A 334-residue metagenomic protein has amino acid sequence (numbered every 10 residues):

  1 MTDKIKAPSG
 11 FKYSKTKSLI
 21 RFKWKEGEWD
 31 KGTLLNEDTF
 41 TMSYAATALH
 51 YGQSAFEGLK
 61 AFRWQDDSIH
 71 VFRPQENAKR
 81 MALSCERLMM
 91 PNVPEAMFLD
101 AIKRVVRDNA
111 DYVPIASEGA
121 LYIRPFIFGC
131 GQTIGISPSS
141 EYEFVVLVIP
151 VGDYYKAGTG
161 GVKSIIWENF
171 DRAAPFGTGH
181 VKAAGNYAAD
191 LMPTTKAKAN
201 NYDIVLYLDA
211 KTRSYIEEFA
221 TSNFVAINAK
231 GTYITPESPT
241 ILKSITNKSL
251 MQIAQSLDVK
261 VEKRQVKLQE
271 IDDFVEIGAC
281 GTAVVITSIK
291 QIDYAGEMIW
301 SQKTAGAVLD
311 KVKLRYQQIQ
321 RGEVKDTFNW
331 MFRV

Functional and structural regions predicted by a protein language model:
M1-A96, D100-V105, T133-V334: Helix-start/capping segments and mature chain N-termini
P114-R124, F128: Extended, Lys/Arg-enriched charged tracts that mediate electrostatic binding to polyanionic substrates
